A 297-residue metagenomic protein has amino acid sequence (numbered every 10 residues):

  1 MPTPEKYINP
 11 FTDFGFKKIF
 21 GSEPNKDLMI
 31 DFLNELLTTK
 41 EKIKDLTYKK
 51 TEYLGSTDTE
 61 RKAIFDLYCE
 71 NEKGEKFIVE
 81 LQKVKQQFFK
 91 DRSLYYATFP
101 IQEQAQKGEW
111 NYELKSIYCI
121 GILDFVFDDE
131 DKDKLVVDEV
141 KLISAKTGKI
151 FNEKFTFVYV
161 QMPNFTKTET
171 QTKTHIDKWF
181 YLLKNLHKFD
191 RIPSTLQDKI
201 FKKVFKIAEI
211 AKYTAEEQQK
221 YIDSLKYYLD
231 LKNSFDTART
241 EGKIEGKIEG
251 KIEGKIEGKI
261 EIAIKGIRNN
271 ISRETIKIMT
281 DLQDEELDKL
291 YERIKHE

Functional and structural regions predicted by a protein language model:
M1-E297: Elongated, amphipathic alpha-helical interaction scaffolds
